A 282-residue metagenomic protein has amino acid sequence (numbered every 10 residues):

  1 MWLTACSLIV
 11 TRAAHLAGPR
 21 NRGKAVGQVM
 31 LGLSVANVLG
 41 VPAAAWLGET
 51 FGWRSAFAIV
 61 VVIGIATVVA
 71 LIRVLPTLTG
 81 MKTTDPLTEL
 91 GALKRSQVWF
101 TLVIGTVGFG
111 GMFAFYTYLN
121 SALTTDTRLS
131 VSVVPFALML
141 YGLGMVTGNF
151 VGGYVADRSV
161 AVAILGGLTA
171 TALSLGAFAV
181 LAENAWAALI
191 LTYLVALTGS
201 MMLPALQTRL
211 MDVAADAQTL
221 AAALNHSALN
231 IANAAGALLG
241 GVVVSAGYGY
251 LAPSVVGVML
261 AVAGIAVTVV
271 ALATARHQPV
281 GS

Functional and structural regions predicted by a protein language model:
M1-G32: Cytoplasmic helix-loop-helix junction between adjacent transmembrane helices in 12-TM secondary transporters
E49-V61, V242-A261: A membrane-interface helix-boundary motif in multi-pass transporters
V61-M81, V267-A271: C-terminal membrane-cytosol helix-exit motif in multi-pass small-molecule transporters
V74-I104: Juxtamembrane intracellular "pre-TM" segments in multi-pass secondary transporters
W99-L138: Extracytoplasmic gate region of multi-pass secondary transporters
G148-V160, V244: Helix-to-loop junctions at the C-terminal end of transmembrane segments in multipass secondary transporters
V162-L206: C-terminal transmembrane helical hairpin of 12-TM major facilitator-type secondary transporters
V213-G249, G257: A late C-terminal transmembrane helix in Major Facilitator Superfamily
